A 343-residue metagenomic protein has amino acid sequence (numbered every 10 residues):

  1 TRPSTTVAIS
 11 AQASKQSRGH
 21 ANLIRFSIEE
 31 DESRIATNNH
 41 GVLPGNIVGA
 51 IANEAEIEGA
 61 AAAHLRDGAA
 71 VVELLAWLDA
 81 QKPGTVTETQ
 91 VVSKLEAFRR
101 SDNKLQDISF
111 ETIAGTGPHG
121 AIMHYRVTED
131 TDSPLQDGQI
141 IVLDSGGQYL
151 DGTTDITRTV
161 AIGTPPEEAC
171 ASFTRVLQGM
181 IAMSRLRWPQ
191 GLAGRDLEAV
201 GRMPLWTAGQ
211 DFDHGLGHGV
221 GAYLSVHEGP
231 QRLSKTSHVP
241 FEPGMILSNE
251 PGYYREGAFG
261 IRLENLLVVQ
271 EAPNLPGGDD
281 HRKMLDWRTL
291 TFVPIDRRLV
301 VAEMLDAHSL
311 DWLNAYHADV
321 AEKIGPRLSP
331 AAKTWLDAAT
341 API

Functional and structural regions predicted by a protein language model:
T1-I343: Active-site neighborhoods and metal-handling regions in enzymes and metal-associated proteins
